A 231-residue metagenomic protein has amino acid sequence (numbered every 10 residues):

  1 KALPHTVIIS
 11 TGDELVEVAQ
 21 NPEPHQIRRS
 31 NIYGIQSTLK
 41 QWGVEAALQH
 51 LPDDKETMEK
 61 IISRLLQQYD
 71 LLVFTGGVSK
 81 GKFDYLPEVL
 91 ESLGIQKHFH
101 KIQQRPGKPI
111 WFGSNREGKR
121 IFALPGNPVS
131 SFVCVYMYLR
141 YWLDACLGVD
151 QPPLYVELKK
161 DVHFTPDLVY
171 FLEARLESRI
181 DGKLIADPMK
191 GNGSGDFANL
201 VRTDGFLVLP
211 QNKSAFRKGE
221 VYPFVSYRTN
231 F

Functional and structural regions predicted by a protein language model:
K1-A2, R28-I32, K55-M58, S79 (+7 more regions): Generic structural signal for well-ordered, non-membrane alpha-helical segments in soluble metabolic enzymes
K1-F74, S79: Phosphate-binding glycine-rich loops and their immediate beta-loop-alpha structural context
A2-P4, I8, T75-P87, V162-P166 (+3 more regions): Charged, low-complexity, helix/coiled-coil-prone segments
E17-A19, F83, I185, N230: Generic domain-boundary/flexible-linker signal
Q20-P22, D84-E88, V135-M137: Short amphipathic alpha-helical segments
D70-P106: Flexible gly/pro-rich beta->alpha loop and the following alpha-helix that scaffold active-site loops
E91-F231: Flexible glycine/proline-rich
